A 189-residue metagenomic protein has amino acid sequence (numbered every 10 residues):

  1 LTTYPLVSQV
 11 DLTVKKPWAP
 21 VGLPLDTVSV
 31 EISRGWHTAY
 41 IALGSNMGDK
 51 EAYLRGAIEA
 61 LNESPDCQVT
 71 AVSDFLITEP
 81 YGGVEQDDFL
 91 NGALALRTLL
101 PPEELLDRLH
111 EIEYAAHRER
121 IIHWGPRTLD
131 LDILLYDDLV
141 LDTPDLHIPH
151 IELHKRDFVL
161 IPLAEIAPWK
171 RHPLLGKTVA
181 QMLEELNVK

Functional and structural regions predicted by a protein language model:
L1-G35, A39: N-terminal, polar/charged subdomain of small-to-medium soluble alpha/beta proteins
L6-V10, D26-V28, P65-A71, D88-G92 (+2 more regions): A generic structural signal for short beta-strands and their flanking turns/coil linkers
T13-P17, F75-I77, L134-Y136: Short loop/turn motifs enriched for small/polar and acidic residues
V14-K16, R34, L43-S45, T98 (+1 more regions): Short, structured patches in soluble enzyme cores that scaffold and shape functional sites
E31, A95-R97, L135, V159: Short, well-ordered beta-strand micro-motif
T38-L43, M47-H123, D138: Nucleotide and nucleotide-moiety/phosphate-recognizing core
Y81-D88, L106, E111-K189: Flexible, gly/pro- and Lys/Arg-enriched active-site loops
